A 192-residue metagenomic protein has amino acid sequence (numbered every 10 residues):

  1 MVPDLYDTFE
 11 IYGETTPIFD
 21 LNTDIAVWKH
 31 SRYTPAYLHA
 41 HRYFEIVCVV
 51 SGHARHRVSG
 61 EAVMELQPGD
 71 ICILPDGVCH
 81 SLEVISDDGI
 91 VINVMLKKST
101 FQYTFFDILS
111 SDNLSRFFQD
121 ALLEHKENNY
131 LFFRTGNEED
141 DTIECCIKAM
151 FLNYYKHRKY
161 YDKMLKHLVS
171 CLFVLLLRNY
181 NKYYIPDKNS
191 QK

Functional and structural regions predicted by a protein language model:
M1-D24, E83-L152: A hydrophobic/aromatic-rich effector-binding and dimerization subdomain of bacterial HTH-type transcriptional regulators
T23-H41, C79, Y155: Conserved short histidine dyad/triad with adjacent acidic residue
H30-Y33, P68-G69, G77, D87 (+1 more regions): Tight coil/turn sites that cap or link beta-strands
H39-H56, M95-L96: Short, conserved beta-strand element in jelly-roll/cupin
E45, T142-C146, L168, L172-L175: Amphipathic, well-ordered alpha-helical segments in soluble domains
C48-Q67, P75-V78: A short beta-strand-loop-beta hairpin characteristic of the jelly-roll/cupin
F132-N137, Y154-H167, V174-K192: Short, Lys/Arg-enriched, Trp-marked, Pro/Gly-tolerant hinge/linker segments that flank
